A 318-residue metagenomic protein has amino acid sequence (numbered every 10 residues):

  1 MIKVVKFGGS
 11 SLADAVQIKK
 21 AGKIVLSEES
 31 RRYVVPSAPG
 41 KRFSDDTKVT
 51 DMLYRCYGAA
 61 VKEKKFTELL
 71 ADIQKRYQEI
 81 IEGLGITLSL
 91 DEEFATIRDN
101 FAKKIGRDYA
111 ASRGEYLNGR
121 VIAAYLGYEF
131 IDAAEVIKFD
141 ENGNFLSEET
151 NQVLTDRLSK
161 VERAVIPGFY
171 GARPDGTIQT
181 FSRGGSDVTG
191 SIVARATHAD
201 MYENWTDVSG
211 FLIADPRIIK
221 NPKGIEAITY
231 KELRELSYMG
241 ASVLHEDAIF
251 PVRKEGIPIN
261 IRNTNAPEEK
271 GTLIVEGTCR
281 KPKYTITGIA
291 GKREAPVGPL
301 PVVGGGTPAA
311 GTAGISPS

Functional and structural regions predicted by a protein language model:
M1-L244, I249, G311-S316: Nucleotide/pyrophosphate-binding catalytic subdomain
K20, V243-A248, R262, K270-I286: Glycine-rich, charged/polar anion/phosphate-binding loops that engage phosphate groups from diverse ligands
P39-G40, V208-G210, N263-E268, T278: Glycine-rich beta-alpha junction loops
I97-R98, K138-F145, P267-P282: Self-splicing inteins and homing endonuclease
I259: Binding-interface segments
T272-S318: A conserved regulatory-domain signal marking ACT and ACT-like small-molecule sensing domains and adjacent regulatory
